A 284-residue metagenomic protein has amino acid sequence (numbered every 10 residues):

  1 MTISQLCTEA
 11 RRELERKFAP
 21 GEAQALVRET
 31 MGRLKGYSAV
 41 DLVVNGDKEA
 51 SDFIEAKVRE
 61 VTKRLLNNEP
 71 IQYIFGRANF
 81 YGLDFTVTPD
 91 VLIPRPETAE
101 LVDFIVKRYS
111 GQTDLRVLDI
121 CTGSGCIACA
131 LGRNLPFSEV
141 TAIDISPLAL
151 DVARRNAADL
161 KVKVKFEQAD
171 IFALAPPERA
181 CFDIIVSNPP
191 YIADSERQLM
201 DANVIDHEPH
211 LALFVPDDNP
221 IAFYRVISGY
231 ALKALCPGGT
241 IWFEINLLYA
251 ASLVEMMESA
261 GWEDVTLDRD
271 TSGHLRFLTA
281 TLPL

Functional and structural regions predicted by a protein language model:
M1-V43, K48-A50: Non-catalytic accessory regions of SAM-dependent methyltransferases
E29-K107: Conserved AdoMet
T30, N68, T98, I127 (+6 more regions): Residue-level signal for inorganic ion chemistry
Q72, I192-S195, L248: Active-site beta-alpha loop architecture of Rossmann-like, nucleotide-cofactor-dependent enzymes
D84, E139, K163-K165, E263-T266: Conserved beta-strand segments of alpha/beta enzyme cores
E97-L199, V226: Conserved SAM/SAH cofactor-binding pocket of Class I
Y191-F223: Mobile active-site "lid"/loop adjacent to the S-adenosyl-L-methionine
D217-T281: Conserved Class I SAM-dependent methyltransferase catalytic core
